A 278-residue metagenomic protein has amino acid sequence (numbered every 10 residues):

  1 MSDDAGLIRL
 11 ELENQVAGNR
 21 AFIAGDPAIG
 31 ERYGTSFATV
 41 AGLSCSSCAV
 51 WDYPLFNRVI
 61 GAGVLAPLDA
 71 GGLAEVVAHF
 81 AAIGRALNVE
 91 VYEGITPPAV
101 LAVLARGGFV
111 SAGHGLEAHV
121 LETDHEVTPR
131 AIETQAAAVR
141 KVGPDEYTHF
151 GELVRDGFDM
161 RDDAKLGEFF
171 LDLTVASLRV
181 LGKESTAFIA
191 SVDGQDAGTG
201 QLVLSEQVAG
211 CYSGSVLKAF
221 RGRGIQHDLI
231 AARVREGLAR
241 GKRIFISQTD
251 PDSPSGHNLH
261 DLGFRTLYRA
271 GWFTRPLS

Functional and structural regions predicted by a protein language model:
M1-A21, I60, G115-A118, H125 (+2 more regions): Short amphipathic alpha-helix that is part of the acyltransferase structural core
M1-A82, T96, E168-F169: N-terminal charged segments
I29-A38, A112-G115, S177-F188, G210: A short helix-loop-beta-strand connector motif used in the catalytic cores of GNAT acetyltransferases and, in some
S36-A41, E93, A99-V110, E184-G198: Conserved beta-hairpin
P67-T148, D159, S253-S255, G271-R275: Acyl-donor-binding surface of acyltransferase catalytic domains
D69-V77, Y212-V216, G222-G237, D261: Conserved acetyl-CoA-binding loop-helix of GNAT-fold acetyltransferases
V89-V91, C211, F245-T249: Conserved hydrophobic beta-strand within the GNAT/NAT acetyltransferase core sheet that lines the active-site cleft
K165-A219: A conserved beta-strand-loop-helix scaffold within acyl/acetyltransferase catalytic domains
